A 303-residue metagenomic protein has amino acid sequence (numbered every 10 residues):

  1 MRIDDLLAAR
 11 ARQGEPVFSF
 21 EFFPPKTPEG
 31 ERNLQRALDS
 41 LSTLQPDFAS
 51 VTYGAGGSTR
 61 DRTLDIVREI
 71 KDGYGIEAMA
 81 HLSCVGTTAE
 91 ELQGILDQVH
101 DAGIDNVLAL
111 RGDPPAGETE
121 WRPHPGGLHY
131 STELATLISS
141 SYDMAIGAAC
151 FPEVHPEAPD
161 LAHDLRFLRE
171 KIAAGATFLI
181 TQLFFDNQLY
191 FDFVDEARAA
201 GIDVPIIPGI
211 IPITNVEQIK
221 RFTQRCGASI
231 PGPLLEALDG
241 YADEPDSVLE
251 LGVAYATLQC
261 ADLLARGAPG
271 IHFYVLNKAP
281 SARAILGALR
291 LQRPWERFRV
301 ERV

Functional and structural regions predicted by a protein language model:
M1-F20, T27, R32, T136-L137 (+1 more regions): N-terminal amphipathic alpha-helix/helix-capping segment at the start of soluble metabolic enzymes
I3-A8, G30-E31, G57-E69, T88-G94 (+4 more regions): Active-site-adjacent beta->alpha loops and helix N-cap segments on the catalytic face of soluble alpha/beta enzymes
A8, P125-F151, D203-L258, L289-V303: Active-site pocket-lining/capping segments in soluble small-molecule metabolic enzymes
V17-N33, A78-E90, G147-H163, D239-A254: Active-site mouth loops of central-metabolism enzymes
E21, A49, V99, K171 (+3 more regions): Conserved, mostly hydrophobic/aromatic
F22-P25, T52-G56, H81-T87, G112-D113 (+5 more regions): Active-site beta-loop-alpha junctions enriched in small/polar residues
P28-L41, T63, A89-D97, D160-E170 (+1 more regions): Short, acidic/polar
R36-T52: Catalytic domains of carbohydrate-active enzymes, especially glycoside hydrolases
